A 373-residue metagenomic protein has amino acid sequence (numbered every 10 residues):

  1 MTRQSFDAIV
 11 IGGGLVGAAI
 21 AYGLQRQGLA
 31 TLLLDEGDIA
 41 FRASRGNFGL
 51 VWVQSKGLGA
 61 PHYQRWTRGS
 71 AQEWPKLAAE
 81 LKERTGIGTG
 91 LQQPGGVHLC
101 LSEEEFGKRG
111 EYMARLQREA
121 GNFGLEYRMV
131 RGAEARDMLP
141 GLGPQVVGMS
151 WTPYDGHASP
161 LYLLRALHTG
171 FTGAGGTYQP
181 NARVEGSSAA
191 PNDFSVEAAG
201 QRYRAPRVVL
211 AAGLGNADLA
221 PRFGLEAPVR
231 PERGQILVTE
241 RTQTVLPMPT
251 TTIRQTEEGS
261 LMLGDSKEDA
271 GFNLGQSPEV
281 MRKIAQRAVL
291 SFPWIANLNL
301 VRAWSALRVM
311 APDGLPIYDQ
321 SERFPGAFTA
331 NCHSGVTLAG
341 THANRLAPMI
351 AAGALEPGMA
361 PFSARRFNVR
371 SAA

Functional and structural regions predicted by a protein language model:
F6-L33: N-terminal Rossmann-like FAD-binding beta1-loop-alpha1 element of flavoenzymes
G12, A198, A211-A212: Short, well-ordered coil/turn residues at beta-beta hairpins and beta-strand->alpha-helix junctions within
A19-R26, E36, N47-V51, G86-Q92 (+3 more regions): Active-site substrate-recognition segment that forms the wall of the catalytic cavity or substrate channel
G49-E134, M138, R287-V289: Dinucleotide-binding Rossmann-like beta1-alpha1 core, especially the glycine-rich loop that anchors the ADP
I87-L101, E126-A174, S266-A270, P325-C332: Helix-loop-beta segment of a Rossmann-like dinucleotide-binding subdomain
S150-P206, G215: Helical element adjacent to the flavin cofactor pocket in flavoenzyme catalytic cores
F292-A373: C-terminal catalytic lobe of FAD-dependent flavoproteins
